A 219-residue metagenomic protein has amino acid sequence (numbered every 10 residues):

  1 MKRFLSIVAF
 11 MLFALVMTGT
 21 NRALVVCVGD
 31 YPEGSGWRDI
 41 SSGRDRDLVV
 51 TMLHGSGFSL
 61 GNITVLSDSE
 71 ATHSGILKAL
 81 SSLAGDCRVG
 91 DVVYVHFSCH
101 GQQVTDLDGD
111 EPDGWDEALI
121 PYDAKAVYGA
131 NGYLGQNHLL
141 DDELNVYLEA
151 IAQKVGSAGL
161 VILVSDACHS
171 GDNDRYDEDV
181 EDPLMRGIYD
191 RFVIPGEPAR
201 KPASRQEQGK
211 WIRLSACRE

Functional and structural regions predicted by a protein language model:
M1-F4: Positively charged n-region of N-terminal signal peptides that target proteins for export
S6-T18: Hydrophobic h-region of N-terminal signal peptides that target proteins for export in Gram-negative bacteria
G19-T20, S74-S98, Q103-E178: Caspase-like (clan CD) cysteine peptidase catalytic core
R22-E33, S98, D123-K125, C217-E219: Cell-envelope and extracellular/periplasmic
C27, R46-L53, S67, N137 (+4 more regions): Active-site-proximal C-terminal subdomain of hydrolase catalytic domains
Y31-D47, T51: Glycine- and acidic-residue-enriched helix-capping/strand-helix junction motifs
L60-N62, D91: Short acidic capping loops at alpha-helix termini that bridge into adjacent secondary structure
I63-H73: Short beta->alpha junction loops
